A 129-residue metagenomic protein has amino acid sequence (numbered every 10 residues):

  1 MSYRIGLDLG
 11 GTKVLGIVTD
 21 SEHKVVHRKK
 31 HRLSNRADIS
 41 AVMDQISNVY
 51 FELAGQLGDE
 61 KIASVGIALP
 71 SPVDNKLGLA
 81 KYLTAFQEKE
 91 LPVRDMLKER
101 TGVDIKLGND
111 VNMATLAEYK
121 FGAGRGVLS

Functional and structural regions predicted by a protein language model:
M1, D59-I62, V127: A general structural motif
Y3-D44, L79-A80: Short glycine-rich, Thr/Ser-proximal phosphate-binding strand/loop in the N-terminal lobe of ATP-dependent enzymes
L9, P70-S71: Glycine-rich His-Gly loop
T19-S21, A63-G66: Short coil-to-beta-strand
D20-K24, H31, L57, K120-S129: Bacterial carbohydrate/catabolite-sensing allosteric modules
I39-D44, S64-V65, S71-L128: Glycine-rich phosphate-binding loop and adjoining helix at the ATP-binding site of ATP-dependent phosphoryl-transfer
A41-Q56: Short, well-ordered amphipathic alpha-helical segments that serve as non-catalytic structural scaffolds within diverse
G58-D59, G102: Residue-level recognition of short, structured coil/turn motifs that connect secondary structure elements
